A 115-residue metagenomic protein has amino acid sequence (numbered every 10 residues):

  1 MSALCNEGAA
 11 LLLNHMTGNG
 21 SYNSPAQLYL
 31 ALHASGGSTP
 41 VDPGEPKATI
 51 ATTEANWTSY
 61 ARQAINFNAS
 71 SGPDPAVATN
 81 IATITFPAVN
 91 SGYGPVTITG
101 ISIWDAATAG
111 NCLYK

Functional and structural regions predicted by a protein language model:
M1-K115: Small cysteine-rich, disulfide-bonded extracellular modules of the LU/uPAR three-finger superfamily and closely related
